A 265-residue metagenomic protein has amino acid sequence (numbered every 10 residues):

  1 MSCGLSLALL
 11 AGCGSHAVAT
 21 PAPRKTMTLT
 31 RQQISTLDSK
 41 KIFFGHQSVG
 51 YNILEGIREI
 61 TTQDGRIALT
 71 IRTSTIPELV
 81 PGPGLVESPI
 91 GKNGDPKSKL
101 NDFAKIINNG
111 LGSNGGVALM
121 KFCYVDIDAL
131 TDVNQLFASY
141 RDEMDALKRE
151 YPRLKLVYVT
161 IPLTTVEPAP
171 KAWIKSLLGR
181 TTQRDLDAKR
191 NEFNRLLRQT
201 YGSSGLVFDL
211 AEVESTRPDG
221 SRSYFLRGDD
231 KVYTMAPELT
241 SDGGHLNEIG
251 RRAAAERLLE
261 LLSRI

Functional and structural regions predicted by a protein language model:
A11-G12: C-terminal motif of bacterial Sec signal peptides marking the signal peptidase cleavage site
H16-R66: N-terminal module-boundary/linker segments of secreted carbohydrate-active enzymes
K41-G45, A68-T75, G116-F122, K155-T160 (+1 more regions): Structural recognition of the beta-strand scaffold that forms the well-ordered cores of secreted hydrolase catalytic
V49-T131: Conserved SGNH/GDSL esterase-like catalytic core that processes O-acyl groups on lipids and polysaccharides
D102-W173: Extracellular-facing segments of soluble proteins and assemblies that are Gly/Ser/Thr-biased and enriched in aromatics
V166-E212, R217: Substrate-gating cap/lid alpha-helix
A211-E238: Mobile gating loops/cap/lid regions near enzyme active sites that modulate substrate access
D229-I265: Histidine-centered active-site loop/cap adjacent to the catalytic His in serine esterases/O-acetyl transfer systems
